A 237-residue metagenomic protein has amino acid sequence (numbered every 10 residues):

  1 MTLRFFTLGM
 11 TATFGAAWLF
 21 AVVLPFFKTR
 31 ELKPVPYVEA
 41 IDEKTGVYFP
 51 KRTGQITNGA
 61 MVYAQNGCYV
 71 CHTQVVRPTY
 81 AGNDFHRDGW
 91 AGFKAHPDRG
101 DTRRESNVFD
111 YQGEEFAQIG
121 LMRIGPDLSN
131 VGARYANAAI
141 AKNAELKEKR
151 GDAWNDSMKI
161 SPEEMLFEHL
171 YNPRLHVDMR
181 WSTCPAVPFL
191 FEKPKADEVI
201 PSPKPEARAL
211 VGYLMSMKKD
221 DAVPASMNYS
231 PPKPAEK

Functional and structural regions predicted by a protein language model:
M1-R52, Y213-K237: Post-cleavage N-terminal segment of exported redox proteins
M1-T2, V75, A144-E148: Short, charge-rich amphipathic segments
A21-F26, T73-V75, Y80-R87, I140-A141 (+2 more regions): Short, solvent-exposed loop/turn and secondary-structure capping segments
F27, E31, N66-V75, T79 (+3 more regions): A generic secondary-structure signal for well-formed alpha-helical elements
P36-A64, V70-H72, V76-D84, A91-G92 (+1 more regions): Electrostatic cytochrome c docking/interface patches
F49, D84-L214: Extracytoplasmic electron-transfer domains, predominantly the class I c-type cytochrome c fold
T53-Y69, N83, E192-P205, A222-P231: Sequence context surrounding c-type heme c attachment/ligation sites in exported
M61, Y69-V70, A209-S216: Alpha-helical scaffold segments in carbohydrate-active enzymes
